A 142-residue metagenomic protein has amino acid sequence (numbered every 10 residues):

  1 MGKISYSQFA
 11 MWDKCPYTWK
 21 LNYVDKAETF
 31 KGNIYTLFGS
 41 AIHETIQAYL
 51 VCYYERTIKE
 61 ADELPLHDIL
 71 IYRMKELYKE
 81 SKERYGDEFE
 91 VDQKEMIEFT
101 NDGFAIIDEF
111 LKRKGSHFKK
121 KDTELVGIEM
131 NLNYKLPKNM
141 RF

Functional and structural regions predicted by a protein language model:
M1, K14-W19, R56, L136-K138: Short charge-dense sequence patches
M1-Q8: Short acidic, Pro/Gly- and aromatic-enriched capping/linker segments at domain boundaries
A10, K14-Y54, T100, F104 (+2 more regions): Nuclease catalytic cores
T45-L136: A non-catalytic, helix-rich entry segment at domain boundaries
M140-F142: Active-site-adjacent "gating/activation" loops or surface patches in catalytic cores
